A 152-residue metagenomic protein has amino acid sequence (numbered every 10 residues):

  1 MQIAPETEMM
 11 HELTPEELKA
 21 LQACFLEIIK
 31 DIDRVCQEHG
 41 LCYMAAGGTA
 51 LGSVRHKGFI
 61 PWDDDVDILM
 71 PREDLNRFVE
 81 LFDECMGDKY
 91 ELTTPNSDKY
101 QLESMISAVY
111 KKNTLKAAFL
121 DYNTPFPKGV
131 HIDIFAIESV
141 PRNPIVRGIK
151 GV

Functional and structural regions predicted by a protein language model:
I3-Q37, F82-N143, R147: Conserved catalytic core of two-metal-ion nucleotidyltransferases
E8-H11, V66-F78: Soluble FAD-dependent oxygen oxidases
L18, Q22, D64, I68-P71: Flexible, glycine- and charge-enriched loops at secondary-structure boundaries
D33-V66, L75-N76: Active-site nucleotide-donor binding segment shared across nucleotidyl transfer reactions
G47-A50, R72-D74, N113, A136-E138: Short, flexible loop/turn elements at secondary-structure junctions
G52-R55, R77-V79, P141-V146: Short catalytic/ligand-binding loop motif for oxyanion handling, primarily in non-cytosolic enzymes, centered on
G148-V152: Short, intrinsically disordered, charge-balanced linker/junction segments flanking boundaries in proteins
